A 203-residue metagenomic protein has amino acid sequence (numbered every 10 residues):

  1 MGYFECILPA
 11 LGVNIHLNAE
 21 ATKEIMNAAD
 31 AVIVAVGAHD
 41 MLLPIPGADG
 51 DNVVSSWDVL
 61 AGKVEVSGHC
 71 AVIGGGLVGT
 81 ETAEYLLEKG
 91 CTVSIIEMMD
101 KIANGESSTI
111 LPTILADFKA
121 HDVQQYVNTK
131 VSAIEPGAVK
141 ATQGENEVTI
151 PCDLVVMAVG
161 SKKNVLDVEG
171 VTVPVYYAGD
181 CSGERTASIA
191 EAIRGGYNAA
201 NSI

Functional and structural regions predicted by a protein language model:
M1-A29, N104-T129, G137: N-terminal Rossmann-like dinucleotide/flavin-binding domain of flavoprotein oxidoreductases that bind FAD/FMN
H16-A28, V32-N52, S56-S108, T142-L154 (+1 more regions): Rossmann-like dinucleotide/flavin-binding elements
